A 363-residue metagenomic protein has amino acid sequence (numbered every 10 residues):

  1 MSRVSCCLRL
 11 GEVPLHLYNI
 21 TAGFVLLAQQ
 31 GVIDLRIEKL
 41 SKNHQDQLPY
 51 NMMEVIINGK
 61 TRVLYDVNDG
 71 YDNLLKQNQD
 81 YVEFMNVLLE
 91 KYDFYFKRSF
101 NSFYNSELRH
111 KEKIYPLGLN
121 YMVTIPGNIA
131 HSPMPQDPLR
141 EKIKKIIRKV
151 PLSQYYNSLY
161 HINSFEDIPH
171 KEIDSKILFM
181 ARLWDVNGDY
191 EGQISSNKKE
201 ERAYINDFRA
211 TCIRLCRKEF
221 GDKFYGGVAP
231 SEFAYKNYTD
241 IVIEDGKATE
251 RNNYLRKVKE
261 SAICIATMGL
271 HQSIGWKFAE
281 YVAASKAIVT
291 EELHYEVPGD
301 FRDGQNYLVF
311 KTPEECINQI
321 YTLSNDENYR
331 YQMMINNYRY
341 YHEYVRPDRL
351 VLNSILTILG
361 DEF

Functional and structural regions predicted by a protein language model:
S2-Q272, L293-G299: Nucleotide-sugar donor-binding catalytic core of glycosyltransferases
D240-I243, N253-F363: Catalytic binding pocket for nucleotide-activated donors in carbohydrate/polymer assembly enzymes
